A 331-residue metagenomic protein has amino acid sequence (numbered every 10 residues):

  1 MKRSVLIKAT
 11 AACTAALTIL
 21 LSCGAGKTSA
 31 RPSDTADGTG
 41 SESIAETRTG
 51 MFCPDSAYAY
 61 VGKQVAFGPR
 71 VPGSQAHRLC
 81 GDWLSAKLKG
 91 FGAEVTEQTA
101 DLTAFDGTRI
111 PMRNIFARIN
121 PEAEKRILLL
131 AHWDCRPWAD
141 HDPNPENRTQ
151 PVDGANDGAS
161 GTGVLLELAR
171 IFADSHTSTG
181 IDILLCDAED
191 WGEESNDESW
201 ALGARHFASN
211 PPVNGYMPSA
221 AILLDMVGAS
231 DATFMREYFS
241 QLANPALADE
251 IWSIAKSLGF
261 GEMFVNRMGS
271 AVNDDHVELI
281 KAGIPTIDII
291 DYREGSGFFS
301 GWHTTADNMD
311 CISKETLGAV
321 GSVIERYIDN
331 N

Functional and structural regions predicted by a protein language model:
I19-S22: C-terminal motif of bacterial Sec signal peptides marking the signal peptidase cleavage site
G24-K27: Bacterial signal peptide processing site
A30-P32, G38-C80, F91, G297-N308: N-terminal capping segment at the start of a domain
A45-M51, A66-Q75, L102-F105, R148-G158 (+6 more regions): Second-shell loop/turn segments in exported
A59-G62, P69-E122: A non-catalytic alpha/beta surface segment that caps or lines the substrate-entry region of metallo-dependent hydrolase
R70-P72, D101-A104, P121-A123, W133-P137 (+5 more regions): Solvent-exposed loop/turn segments at secondary-structure junctions within structured extracellular/periplasmic domains
R109, A220, A229-N331: Active-site-adjacent substrate-binding region of metalloamidase/peptidase-like peptide-processing proteins
T149-A246, A271: Acidic/histidine-rich catalytic neighborhood of metal-dependent amide-processing enzymes
